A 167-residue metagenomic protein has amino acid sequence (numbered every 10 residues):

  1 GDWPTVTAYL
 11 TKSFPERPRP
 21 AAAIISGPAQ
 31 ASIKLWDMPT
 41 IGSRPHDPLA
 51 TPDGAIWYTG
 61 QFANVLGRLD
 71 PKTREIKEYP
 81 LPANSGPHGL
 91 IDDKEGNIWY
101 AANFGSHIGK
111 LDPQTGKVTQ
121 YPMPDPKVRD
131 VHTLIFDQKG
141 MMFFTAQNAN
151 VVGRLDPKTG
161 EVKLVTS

Functional and structural regions predicted by a protein language model:
G1, E161-S167: Short, intrinsically disordered, charge-balanced linker/junction segments flanking boundaries in proteins
D2-T51, F62: Flexible coil segments in periplasmic/lumen-exposed cytochrome c-class electron-transfer proteins
D37-I41, P80-A83, P122-K127, T166-S167: Surface loop/turn motifs at the tips and blade-to-blade linkers of beta-strand repeat domains
I41-D53, A83-E95, P126-M141: Beta-rich, blade/repeat-based domains predominating in secreted/periplasmic proteins but also intracellular
I56-F62, I98-F104, M142-N148: Conserved beta-strand positions in repeat-built beta-propeller and related beta-rich domains
V65-R68, S106-K110, V151-R154: A short loop-to-beta-strand structural motif that recurs across blades of beta-propeller domains
D70-R74, D112-G116, D156-G160: Short loop/turn segments that connect beta-strands within beta-propeller blades
